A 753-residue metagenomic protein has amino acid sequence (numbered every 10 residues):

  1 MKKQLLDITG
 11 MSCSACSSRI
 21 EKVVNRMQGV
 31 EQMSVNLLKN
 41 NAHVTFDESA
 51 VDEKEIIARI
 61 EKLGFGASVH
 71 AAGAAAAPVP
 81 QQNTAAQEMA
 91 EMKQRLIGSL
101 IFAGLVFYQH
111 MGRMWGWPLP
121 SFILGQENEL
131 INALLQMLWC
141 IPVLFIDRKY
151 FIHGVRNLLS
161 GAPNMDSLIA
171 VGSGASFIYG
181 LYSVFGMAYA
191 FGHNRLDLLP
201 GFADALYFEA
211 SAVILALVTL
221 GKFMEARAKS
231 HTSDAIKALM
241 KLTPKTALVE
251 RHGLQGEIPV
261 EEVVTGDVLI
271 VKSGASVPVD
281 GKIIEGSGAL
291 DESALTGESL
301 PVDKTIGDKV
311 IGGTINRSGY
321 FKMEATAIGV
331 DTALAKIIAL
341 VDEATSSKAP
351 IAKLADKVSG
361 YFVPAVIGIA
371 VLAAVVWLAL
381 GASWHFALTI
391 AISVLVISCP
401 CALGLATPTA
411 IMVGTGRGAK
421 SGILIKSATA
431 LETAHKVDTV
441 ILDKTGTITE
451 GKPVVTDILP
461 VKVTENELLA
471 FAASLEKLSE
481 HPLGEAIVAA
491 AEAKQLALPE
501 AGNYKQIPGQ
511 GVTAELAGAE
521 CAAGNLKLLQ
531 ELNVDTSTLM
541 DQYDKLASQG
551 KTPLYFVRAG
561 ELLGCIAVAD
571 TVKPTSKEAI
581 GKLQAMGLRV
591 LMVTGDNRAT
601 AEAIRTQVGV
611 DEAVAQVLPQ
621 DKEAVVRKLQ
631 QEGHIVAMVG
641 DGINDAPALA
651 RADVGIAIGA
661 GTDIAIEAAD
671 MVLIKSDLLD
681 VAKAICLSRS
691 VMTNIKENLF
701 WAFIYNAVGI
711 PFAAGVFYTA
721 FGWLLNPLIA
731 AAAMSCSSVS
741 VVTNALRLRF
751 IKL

Functional and structural regions predicted by a protein language model:
M1-A133, R156, K229, L254-Q255 (+2 more regions): Flexible metal-binding regulatory segments at protein termini and peripheral loops
M1-K2, S18, L516-G518, G550-T552 (+1 more regions): Conserved ATP-binding TGD loop and adjacent catalytic N/P-domain core of P-type ATPases
Q28-S49, A205-F208, K237-D331, T429-A472 (+2 more regions): Conserved cytosolic catalytic loops of P-type ATPases
E55, E61-H70, A75-P80, L134 (+7 more regions): Actuator/coupling domain of P-type ATPases
I97-L105, L354-A382, A391-C399, L405-T409 (+1 more regions): Bilayer-spanning, highly hydrophobic alpha-helical transmembrane segments
W115-I131, L159, I178, R417 (+8 more regions): Membrane-embedded alpha-helical bundles of multi-pass transporters
L295, L354, T389, A402-L475 (+3 more regions): Conserved catalytic phosphorylation-site environment of P-type ATPases
V455, L459-M586, R598, V610-V626: P-type ATPase nucleotide-binding
